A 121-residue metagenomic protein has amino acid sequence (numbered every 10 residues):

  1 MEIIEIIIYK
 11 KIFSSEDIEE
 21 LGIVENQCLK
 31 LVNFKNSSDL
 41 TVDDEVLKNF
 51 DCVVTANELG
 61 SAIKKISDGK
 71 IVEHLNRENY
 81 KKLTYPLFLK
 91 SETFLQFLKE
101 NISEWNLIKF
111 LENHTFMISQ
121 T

Functional and structural regions predicted by a protein language model:
M1-K11: N-proximal low-complexity "stem/linker" segments adjacent to membrane-targeting elements
I3, E25-C28, N49-D51: A structure-centric signal for secondary-structure junctions around beta-strands
S14, E20, V24-E45: Acidic donor-binding/catalytic loop of UDP-sugar-dependent glycosyltransferases, especially processive GT2
S38-T121: Conserved core of the sugar-phosphate nucleotidyltransferase
